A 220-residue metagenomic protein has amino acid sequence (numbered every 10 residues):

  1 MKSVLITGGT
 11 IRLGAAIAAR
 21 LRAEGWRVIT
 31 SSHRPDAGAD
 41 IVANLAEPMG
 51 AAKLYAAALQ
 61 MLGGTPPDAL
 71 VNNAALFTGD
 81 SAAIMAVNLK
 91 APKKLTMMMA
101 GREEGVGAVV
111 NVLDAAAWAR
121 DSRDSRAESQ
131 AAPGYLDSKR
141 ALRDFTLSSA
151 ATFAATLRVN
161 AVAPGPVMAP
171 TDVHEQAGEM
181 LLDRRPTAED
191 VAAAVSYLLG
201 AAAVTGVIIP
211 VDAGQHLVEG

Functional and structural regions predicted by a protein language model:
T10, A18: N-terminal Rossmann NAD(P)H-binding glycine-rich loop of SDR-like oxidoreductase domains
A37-M49: Rossmann-fold cofactor-recognition segment
D40, I84-M85: A hydrophobic alpha-helix adjacent to the NAD(P)-binding/active-site core of NAD(P)-dependent oxidoreductases, strongly
L76-D80, K93, V106-A154, P166: Catalytic loop of short-chain dehydrogenase/reductase
A108, R143, T152-V167, L182 (+1 more regions): Conserved Rossmann-fold SDR core element
Q130, D172-D190: Catalytic Tyr-x(3-8)-Lys segment
T187-V211, H216-L217: C-terminal substrate-recognition "lid" of short-chain dehydrogenase/reductases
